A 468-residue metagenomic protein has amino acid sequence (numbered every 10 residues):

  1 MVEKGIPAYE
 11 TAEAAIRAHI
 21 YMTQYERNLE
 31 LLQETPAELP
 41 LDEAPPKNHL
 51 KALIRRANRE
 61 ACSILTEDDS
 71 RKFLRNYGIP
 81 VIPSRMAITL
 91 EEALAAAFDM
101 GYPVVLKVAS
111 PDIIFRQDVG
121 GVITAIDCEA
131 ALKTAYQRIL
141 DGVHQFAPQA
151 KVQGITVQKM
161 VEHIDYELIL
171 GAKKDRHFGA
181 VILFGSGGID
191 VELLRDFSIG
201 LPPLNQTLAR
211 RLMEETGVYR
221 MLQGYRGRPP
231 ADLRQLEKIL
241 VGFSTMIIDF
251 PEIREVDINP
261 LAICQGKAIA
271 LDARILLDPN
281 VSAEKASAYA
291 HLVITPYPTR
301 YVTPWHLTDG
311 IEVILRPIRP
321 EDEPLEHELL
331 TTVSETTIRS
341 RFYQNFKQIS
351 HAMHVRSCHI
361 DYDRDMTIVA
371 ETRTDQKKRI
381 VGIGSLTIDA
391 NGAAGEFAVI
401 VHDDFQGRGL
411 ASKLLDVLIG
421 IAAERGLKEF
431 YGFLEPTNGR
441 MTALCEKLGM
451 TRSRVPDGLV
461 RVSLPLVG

Functional and structural regions predicted by a protein language model:
M1-Q348, A352-C358, D363-L386, A393-L414 (+4 more regions): ATP-dependent carboxylate/acyl-activation modules
S412, M441-K447: Amphipathic alpha-helical interaction surfaces in cytosolic regulatory modules
E429: Residues at the starts of beta-strands that form the adenosine-phosphate
G432-T442: Conserved beta-strand-loop-alpha-helix junction that forms the acyl-donor binding cleft
E446-R454: Conserved acetyl-CoA-binding loop of GNAT-fold acetyltransferases
V467-G468: Short, charged/polar, Gly/Pro-enriched secondary-structure boundary elements
